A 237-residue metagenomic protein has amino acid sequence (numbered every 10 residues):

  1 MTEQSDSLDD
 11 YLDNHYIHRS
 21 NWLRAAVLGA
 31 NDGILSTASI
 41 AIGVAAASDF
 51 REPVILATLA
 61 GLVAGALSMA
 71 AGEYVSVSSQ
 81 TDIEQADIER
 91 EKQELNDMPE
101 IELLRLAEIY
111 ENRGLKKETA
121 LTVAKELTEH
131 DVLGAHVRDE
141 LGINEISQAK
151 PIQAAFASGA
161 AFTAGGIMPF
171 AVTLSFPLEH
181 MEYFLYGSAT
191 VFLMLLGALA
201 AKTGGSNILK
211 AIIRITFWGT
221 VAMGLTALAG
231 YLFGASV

Functional and structural regions predicted by a protein language model:
T2-H18, W22, V77-G159: Cytosol/matrix-facing amphipathic helices and coiled-coil assembly/linker segments of eukaryotic membrane proteins
T2-S76: Internal alpha-helical transmembrane segments
D32, A71, Y110, A120 (+3 more regions): Residue-level signature of catalytic and energy-coupling elements of molecular machines, predominantly ATP/GTP-dependent
G33-A38, S158-P169: Core segments of transmembrane alpha-helices that mediate helix-helix packing or line hydrophobic substrate/ligand
A64, S68, G165, P169 (+3 more regions): Alpha-helical transmembrane segments of multipass membrane proteins
E179-F192: Structural signature of hydrophobic alpha-helical transmembrane segments
L195-T220: Interfacial loop-to-transmembrane junctions
A227-V237: Juxtamembrane boundary at the C-terminal end of a transmembrane helix
